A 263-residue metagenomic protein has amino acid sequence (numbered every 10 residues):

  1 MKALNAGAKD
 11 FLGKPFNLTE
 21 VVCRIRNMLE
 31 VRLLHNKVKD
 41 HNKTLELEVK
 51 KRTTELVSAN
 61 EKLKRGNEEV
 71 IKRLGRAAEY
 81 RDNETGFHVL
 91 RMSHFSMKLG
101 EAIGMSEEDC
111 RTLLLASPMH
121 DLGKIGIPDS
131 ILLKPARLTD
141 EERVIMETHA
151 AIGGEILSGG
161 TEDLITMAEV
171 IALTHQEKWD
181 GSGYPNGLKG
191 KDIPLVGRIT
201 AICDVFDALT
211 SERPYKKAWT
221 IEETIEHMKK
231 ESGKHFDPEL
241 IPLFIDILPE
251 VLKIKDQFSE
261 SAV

Functional and structural regions predicted by a protein language model:
M1-D10: Alpha4 helix (beta4-alpha4-beta5 surface) of REC/receiver domains from two-component response regulators
K9-F11, E20, D207: Conserved phosphoryl-transfer motifs of two-component systems
K14: A Lys-centered signature of the CheY-like receiver
N17-V22, N27-M28: Conserved two-component signaling phosphotransfer/partner-docking surface
M28, L33-K72, R76, N83: Amphipathic alpha-helical coiled-coil "transmission" helices that mediate dimerization and conformational coupling
E61-K62, E68-V263: Metal-dependent catalytic cores of enzymes that make or break cyclic nucleotides and related phosphoester linkages
